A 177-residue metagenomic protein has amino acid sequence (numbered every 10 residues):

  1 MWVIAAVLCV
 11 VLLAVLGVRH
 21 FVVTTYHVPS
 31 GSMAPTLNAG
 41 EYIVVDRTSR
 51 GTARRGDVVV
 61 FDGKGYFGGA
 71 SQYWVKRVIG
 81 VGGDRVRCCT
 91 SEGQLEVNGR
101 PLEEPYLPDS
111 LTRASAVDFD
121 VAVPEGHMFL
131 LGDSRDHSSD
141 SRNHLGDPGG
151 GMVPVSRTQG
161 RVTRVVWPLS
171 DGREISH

Functional and structural regions predicted by a protein language model:
M1, G17, F21-H27, P35-H177: Soluble "head" domains of membrane/secretory-pathway proteins
M1-V10: N-terminal Sec-pathway targeting helices
L12-A14: Hydrophobic core
S30: A short acidic/basic microdomain associated with nuclease active sites
